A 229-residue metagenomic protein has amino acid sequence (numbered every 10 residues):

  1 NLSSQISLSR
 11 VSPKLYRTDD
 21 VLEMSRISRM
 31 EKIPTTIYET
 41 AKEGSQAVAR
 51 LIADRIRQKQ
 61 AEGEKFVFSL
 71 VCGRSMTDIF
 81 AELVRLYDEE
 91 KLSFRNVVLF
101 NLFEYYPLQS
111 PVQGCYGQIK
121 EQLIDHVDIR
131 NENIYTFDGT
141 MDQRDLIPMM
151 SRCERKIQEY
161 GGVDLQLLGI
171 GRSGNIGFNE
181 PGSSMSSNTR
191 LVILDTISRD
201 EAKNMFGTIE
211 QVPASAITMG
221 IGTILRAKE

Functional and structural regions predicted by a protein language model:
S7-F68: N-terminal glycine-/serine-/threonine-rich phosphate-binding loop
Y16, V21-K32, L92-L165: Ligand-binding beta-strand-loop-alpha-helix segment within the catalytic cores of soluble metabolic enzymes
L70-S75, L168-R172: Glycine-rich beta-strand-to-loop/alpha-helix junction loops that act as flexible
A81-S93, G117, E121, P181-L191: A glycine- and small-aliphatic-rich helix-loop capping segment at beta-alpha/alpha-beta transitions that lines
G161-S187: Glycine-rich phosphate-binding loop
G177-I221: Class I SAM-dependent methyltransferase SAM-binding "motif I" and its flanking Rossmann-like core
M219, T223, A227-E229: Channel- or pocket-lining gating/hinge segments that regulate access to a cavity or pore
